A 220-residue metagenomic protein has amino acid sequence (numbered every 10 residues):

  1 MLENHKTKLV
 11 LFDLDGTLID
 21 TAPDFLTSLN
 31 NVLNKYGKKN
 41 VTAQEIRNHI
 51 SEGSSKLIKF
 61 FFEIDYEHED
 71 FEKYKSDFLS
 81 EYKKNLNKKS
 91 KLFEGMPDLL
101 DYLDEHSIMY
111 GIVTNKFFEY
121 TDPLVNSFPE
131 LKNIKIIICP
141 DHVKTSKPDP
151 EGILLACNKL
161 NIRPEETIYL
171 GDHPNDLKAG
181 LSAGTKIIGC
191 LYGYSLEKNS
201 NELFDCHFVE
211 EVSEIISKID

Functional and structural regions predicted by a protein language model:
M1-K8, Q44, F118, D122-D220: Asp-based, Mg2+/Mn2+-dependent phosphohydrolase catalytic module
N4-D98, E105-H106, L131: N-terminal helical cap/lid subdomain that shapes the substrate entry/recognition surface in HAD-like hydrolases
D13, T17, T114, D172: Conserved G/P- and acidic residue-centered "switch" motifs that form tight phosphate/ATP-binding loops in soluble
D20, I112-T114, G189: Hydrophobic residues in well-ordered beta-strands that form the structural core
L29, L99-N126: Substrate-recognition element of Asp-dependent hydrolases with the DxDx(T/V) motif
H49, V113-N115, L170: Structural motif
G53, K91-G95, K116, P148 (+1 more regions): Short beta->alpha linker loops
P97-D104, L177-L181: Surface-exposed amphipathic alpha-helices with a cationic face
